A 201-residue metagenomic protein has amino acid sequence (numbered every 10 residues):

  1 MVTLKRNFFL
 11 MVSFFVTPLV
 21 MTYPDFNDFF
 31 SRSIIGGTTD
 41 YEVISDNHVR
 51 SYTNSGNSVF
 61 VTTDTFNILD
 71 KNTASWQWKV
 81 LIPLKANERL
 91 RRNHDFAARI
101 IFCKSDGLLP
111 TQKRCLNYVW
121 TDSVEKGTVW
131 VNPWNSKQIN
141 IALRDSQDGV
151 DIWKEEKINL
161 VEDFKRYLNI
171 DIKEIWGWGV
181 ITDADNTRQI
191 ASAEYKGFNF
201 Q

Functional and structural regions predicted by a protein language model:
V16-T17: N-terminal signal peptide c-region/cleavage motif recognized by signal peptidases
F26-N47: Extracellular glycan-recognition surfaces and repeat-rich motifs
Y41-F60: Short carbohydrate-recognition loop motifs
T63-A74, Q147-V150, D171-I172: Extracellular/lumenal carbohydrate-interaction signature centered on repeated Trp-anchored short motifs
Q77-P83, S105, V161: Solvent-exposed strand-to-loop "edge" motifs in beta-rich extracellular domains
L84-G149, Q189-E194: Extracellular ligand-binding interfaces
A97-I100, K137-S146, V150-I190: Extracellular beta-strand ligand-recognition surfaces/modules
W178, K196-F200: Extracellular beta-strand elements of beta-rich domains used for carbohydrate recognition/degradation or cell-matrix
